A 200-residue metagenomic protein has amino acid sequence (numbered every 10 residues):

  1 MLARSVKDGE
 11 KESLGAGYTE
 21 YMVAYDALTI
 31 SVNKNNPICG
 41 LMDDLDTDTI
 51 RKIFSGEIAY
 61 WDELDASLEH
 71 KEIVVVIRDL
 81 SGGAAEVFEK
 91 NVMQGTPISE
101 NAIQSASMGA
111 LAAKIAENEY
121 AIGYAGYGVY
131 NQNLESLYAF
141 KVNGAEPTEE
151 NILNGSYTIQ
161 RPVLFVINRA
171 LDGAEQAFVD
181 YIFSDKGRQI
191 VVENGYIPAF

Functional and structural regions predicted by a protein language model:
A3-F200: Exported/periplasmic ABC-transporter solute-binding proteins
